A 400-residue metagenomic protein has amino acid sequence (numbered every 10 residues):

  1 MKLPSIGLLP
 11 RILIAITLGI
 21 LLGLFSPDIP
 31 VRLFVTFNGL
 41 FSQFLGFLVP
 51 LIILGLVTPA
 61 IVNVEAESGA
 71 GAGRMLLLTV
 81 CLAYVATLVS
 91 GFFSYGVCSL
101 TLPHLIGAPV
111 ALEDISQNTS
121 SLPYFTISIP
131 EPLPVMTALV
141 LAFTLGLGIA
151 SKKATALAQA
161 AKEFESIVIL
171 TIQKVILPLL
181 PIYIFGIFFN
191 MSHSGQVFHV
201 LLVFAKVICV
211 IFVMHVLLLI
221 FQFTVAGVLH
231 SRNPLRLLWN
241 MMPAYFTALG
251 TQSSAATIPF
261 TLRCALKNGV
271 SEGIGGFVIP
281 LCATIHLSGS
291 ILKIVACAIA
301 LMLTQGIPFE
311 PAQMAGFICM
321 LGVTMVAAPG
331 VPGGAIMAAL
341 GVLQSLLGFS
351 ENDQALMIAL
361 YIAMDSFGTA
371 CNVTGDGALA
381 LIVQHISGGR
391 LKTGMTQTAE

Functional and structural regions predicted by a protein language model:
K2-S26, G39-L48, L77-R236, T396-Q397: Signature of multi-pass transmembrane helix bundles
P27, V62-R74, L102-P103, A150-T155 (+7 more regions): Juxtamembrane helix-boundary/capping and inter-helix hinge elements in multi-pass membrane proteins
L33, G73, V197-A205, H230-M242 (+2 more regions): Membrane-water interface of transmembrane alpha-helices in multipass transporters/channels
V35-G46, Q159-K174, W239-T247, R263-K267 (+3 more regions): Short amphipathic alpha-helical coupling elements at transmembrane boundaries
L40, F44, V57-T58, L76-Y84 (+9 more regions): Transmembrane helix-bundle signature of multi-pass membrane transporters/permeases
G69-L78, L170-L177, K267-A283, F309-A312 (+2 more regions): Membrane-interface alpha-helices at helix entry/exit sites of multi-pass transporters
W239-V295, G322-I336, A363-I382: Alpha-helical membrane segments and immediately flanking helix-loop junctions that form or couple to the substrate/ion
V295-E400: Transmembrane alpha-helical segments and their short flanking loops that form helix-hairpins/helix-helix interfaces
